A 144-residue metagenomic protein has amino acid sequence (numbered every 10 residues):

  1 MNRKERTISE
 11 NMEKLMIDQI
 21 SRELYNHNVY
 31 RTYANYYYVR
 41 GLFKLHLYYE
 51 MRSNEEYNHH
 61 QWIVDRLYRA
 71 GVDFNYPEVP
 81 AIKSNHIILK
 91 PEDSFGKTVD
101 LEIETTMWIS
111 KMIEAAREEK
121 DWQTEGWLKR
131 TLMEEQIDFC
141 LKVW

Functional and structural regions predicted by a protein language model:
M1-Q19: Disorder-to-helix initiation segments
M1-T7, A34-L42, V79-I87: A short small-residue
R6-T7, V39, M51, V99 (+1 more regions): Short, contiguous strand/loop micro-motifs
L15-R22, N26, Y30-Y33, D65-R66 (+1 more regions): Acidic/histidine-rich alpha-helical segments that form the ligand environment of transition-metal centers
Y33, V39-E78, V143: Conserved alpha-helical segments that form or flank metal/cofactor-binding pockets of metalloenzymes
